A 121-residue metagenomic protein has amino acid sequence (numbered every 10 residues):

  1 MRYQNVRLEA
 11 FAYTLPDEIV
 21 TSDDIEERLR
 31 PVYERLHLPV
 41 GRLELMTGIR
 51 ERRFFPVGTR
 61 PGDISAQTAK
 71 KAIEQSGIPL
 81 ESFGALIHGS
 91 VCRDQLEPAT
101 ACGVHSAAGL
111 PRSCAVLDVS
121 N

Functional and structural regions predicted by a protein language model:
M1-G84, H105-L110: Conserved "HGTGT" condensation-loop signature of ketosynthase/thiolase-family condensing enzymes that catalyze
V57-T59, A115-N121: Active-site nucleophile and cofactor-binding loops and adjacent substrate-binding regions of central metabolic enzymes
G58-T59, S90-C92: N-terminal start-of-chain detector that recognizes signal peptides and the immediate post-cleavage beginning
P79, A99, D118-N121: Poly-acidic low-complexity segments
A85-V91, D118: Short glycine-rich or small-residue beta-strand-to-loop segments that form or flank ligand, phosphate, metal/Fe-S
C92-H105: Short Gly/Thr/Asp-enriched flexible loops that form oxyanion-binding sites at enzyme active sites
V104, R112-L117: Compact, aliphatic and Gly/Pro-tolerant "microcore" segments centered on a short helix or tight beta-hairpin and their
